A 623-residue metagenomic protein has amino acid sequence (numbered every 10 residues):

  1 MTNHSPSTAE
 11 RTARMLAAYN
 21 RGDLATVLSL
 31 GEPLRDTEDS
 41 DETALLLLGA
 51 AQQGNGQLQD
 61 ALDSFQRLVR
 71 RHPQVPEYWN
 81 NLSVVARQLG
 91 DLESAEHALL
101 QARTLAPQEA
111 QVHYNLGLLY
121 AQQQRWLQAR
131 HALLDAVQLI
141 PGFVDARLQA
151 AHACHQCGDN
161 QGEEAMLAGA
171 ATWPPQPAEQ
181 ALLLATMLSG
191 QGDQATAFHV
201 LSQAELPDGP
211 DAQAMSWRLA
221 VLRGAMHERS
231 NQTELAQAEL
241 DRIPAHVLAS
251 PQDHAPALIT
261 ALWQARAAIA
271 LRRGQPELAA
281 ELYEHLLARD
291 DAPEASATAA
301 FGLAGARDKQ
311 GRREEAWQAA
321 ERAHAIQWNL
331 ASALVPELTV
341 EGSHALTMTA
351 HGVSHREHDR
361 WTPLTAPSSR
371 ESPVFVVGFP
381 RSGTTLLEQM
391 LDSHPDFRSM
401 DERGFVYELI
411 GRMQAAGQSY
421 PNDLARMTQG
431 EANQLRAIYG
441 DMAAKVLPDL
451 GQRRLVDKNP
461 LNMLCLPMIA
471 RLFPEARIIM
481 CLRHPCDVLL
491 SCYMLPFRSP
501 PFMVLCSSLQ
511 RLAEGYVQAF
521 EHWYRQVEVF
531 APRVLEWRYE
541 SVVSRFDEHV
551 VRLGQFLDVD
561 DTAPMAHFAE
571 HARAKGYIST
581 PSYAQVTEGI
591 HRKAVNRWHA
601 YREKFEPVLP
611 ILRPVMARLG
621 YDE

Functional and structural regions predicted by a protein language model:
T8, L24, D41-T43, P76-E77 (+7 more regions): Helix-start (N-cap) detector for alpha-helical repeat units in TPR-like alpha-solenoids, especially tetratricopeptide
N20, G54, Q88, Q122 (+5 more regions): Register position in tetratricopeptide repeats
D39, P73, P107, P141 (+7 more regions): Short coil turns that delineate tetratricopeptide repeat
A238-D241, E277-L286, D290, A299-L364 (+5 more regions): PAPS-dependent sulfotransferases, especially Golgi type II membrane carbohydrate sulfotransferases
A366-R471, C481: Phosphate-binding active sites in nucleotide-utilizing proteins
